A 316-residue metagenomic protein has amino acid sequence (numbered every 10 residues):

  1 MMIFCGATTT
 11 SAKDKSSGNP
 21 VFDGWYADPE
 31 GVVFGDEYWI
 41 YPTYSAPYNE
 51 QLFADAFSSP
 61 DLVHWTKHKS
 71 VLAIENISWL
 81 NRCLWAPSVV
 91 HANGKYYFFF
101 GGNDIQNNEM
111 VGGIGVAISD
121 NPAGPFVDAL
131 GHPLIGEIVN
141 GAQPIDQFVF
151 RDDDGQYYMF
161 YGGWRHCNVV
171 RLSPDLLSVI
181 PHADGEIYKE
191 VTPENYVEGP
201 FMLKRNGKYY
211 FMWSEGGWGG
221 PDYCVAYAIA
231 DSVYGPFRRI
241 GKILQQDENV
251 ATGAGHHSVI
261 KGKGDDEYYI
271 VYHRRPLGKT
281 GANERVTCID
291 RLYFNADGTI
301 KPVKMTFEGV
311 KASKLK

Functional and structural regions predicted by a protein language model:
M1-C5: Bacterial N-terminal signal peptides
T9-K316: Carbohydrate-active catalytic/glycan-binding domains of CAZyme proteins, especially the secreted or lumenal ectodomains
